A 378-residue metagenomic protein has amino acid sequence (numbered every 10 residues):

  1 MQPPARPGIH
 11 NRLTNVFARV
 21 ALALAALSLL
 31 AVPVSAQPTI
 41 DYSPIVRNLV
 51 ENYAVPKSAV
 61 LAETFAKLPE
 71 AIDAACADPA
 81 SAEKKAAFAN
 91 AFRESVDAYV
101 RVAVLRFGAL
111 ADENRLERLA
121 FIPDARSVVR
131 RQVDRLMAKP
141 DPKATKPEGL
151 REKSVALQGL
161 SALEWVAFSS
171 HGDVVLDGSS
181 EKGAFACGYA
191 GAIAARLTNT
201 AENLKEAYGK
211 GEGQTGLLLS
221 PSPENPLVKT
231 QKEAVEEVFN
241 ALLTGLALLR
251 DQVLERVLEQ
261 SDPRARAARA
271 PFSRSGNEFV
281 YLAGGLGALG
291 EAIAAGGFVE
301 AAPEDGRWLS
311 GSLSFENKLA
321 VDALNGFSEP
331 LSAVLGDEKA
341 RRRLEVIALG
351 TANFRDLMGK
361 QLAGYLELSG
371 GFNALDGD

Functional and structural regions predicted by a protein language model:
P3-L22: Bacterial N-terminal signal peptides that target proteins for export
R19-A31: Bacterial N-terminal signal peptides
V32-A36: Sec/Tat signal peptide C-region and signal peptidase I cleavage site
P38-D378: Mature extracytoplasmic or organellar-lumen-exposed domains after removal of signal/transit peptides
